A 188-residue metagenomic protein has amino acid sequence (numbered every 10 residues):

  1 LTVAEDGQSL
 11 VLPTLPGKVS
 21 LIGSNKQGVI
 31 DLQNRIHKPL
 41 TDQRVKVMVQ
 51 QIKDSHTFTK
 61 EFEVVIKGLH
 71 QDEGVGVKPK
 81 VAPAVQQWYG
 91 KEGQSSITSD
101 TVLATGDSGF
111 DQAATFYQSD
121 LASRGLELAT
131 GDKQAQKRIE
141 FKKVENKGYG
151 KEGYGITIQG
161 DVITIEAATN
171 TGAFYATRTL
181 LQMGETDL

Functional and structural regions predicted by a protein language model:
L1-S20: Solvent-exposed, low-complexity, repeat-rich "mucin-like" stalks and linkers
V3-E5, V29-L32, K53: Soluble extracellular-acting proteins and domains
V3-S9, K60-V64, L69: Low-complexity, disordered linker/stalk regions enriched in Pro/Thr/Ser/Gly
P16-D31: Short, solvent-exposed loop/linker segments at beta-strand-coil boundaries, enriched for Pro/Gly and Ser/Thr
I30-T41, K46-M48, I165: Extracellular/luminal low-complexity segments enriched in Ser/Thr/Pro
I52-E61: Short, exposed coil/turn segments at beta-strand boundaries within extracellular/luminal domains
V65-T171, Y175-L188: Acidic, contiguous N-terminal accessory segments
